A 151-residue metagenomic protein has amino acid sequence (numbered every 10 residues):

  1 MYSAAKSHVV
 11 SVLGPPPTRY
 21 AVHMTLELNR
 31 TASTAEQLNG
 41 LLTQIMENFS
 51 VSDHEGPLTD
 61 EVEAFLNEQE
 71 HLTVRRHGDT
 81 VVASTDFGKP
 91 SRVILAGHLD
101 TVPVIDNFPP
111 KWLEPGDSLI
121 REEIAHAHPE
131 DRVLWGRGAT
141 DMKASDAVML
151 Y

Functional and structural regions predicted by a protein language model:
M1, P16: Short polybasic linear motifs
T25-G56, E63-F65: N-terminal capping segment at the start of a domain
S50-S91, D117: A non-catalytic alpha/beta surface segment that caps or lines the substrate-entry region of metallo-dependent hydrolase
R92-Y151: Active-site metal-coordination/substrate-binding segment of hydrolases, especially metallo-dependent peptidases
